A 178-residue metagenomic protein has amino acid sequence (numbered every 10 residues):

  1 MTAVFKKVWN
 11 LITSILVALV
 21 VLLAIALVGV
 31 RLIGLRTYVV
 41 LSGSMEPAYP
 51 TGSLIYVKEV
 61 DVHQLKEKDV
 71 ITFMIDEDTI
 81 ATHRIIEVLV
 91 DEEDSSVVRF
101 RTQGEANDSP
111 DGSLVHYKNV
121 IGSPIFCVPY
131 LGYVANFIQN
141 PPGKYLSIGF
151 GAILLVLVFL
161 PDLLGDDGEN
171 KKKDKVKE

Functional and structural regions predicted by a protein language model:
M1-S53, E59, Y133-E178: Protein maturation boundaries and topogenic segments
V40, D69-V70, A81-V90: Short beta-strand-centered aromatic/proline hotspots
G43, V88-D91, E105, S123: Residue-level recognition of beta-strand microenvironments
Y49, L65-K66: Short, well-ordered loop/turn sites that connect or cap secondary structure elements
G52, K68-D69: Loop/turn positions that initiate beta-strands
M74-H83, L114-H116: Short coil-to-beta-strand transition motifs
S95-Y133: Extended, hydrophilic extramembrane loops/domains of integral membrane proteins
